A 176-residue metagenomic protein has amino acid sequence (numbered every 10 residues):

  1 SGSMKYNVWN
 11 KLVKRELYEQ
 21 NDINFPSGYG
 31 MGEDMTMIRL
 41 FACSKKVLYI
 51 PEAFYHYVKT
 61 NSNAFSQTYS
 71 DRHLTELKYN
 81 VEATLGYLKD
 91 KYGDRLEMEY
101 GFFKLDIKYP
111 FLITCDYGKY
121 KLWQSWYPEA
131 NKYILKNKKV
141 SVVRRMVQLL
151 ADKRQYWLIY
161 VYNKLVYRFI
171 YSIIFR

Functional and structural regions predicted by a protein language model:
S1-M31, M35-L48, K59, N63-Y69: Donor-binding/catalytic cores of nucleotide-activated saccharide and glycerol-phosphate transferases/polymerases
W9, I23, Y29, S44 (+8 more regions): Gram-positive cell-envelope targeting signals
L48-I50, E97-E99: A structural signal for short, well-ordered beta-strand segments and their strand-loop junctions that often border
E52-N61, Q67-R95, I107-L135: Catalytic core of nucleotide-sugar-dependent glycosyltransferases
Y117-R176: Membrane-interface aromatic/basic loop that binds lipid-linked glycans or pyrophosphate carriers, typified by
